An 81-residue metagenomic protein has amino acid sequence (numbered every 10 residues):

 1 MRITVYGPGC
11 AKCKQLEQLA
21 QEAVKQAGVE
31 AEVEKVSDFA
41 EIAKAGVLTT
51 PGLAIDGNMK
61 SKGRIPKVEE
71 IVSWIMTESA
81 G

Functional and structural regions predicted by a protein language model:
M1-L19: Local sequence-structure signature of Cys/Sec-based thiol-disulfide redox active-site neighborhoods
M1-R2, E30, M76-G81: Compositionally biased, disordered extreme N-termini, encompassing classical targeting presequences
A11, S37, L48, P66-E70: Residues at secondary-structure transition points
L19-E32: Conserved helix-turn-beta segment immediately C-terminal to the redox Cys motif in thioredoxin-like folds
V29-E41: Thiol-based oxidoreductase modules, predominantly thioredoxin-like and allied folds used for disulfide exchange
G46-A54: Structural micro-motif
I55-G81: Non-catalytic, surface beta->alpha helical segment in thiol-disulfide oxidoreductase systems
